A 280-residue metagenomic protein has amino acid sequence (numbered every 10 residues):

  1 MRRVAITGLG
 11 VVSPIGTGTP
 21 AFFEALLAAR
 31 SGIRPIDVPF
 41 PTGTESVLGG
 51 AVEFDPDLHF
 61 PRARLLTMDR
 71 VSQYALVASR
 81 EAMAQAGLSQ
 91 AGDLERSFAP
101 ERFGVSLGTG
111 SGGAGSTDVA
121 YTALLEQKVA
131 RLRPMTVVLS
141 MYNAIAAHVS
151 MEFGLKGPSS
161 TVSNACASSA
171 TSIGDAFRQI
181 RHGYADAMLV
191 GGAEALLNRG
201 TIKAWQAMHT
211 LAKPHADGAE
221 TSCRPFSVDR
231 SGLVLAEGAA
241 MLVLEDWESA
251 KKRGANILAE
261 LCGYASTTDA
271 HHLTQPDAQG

Functional and structural regions predicted by a protein language model:
R3-T7, R34, A216-G280: Condensing-enzyme catalytic core mediating Claisen C-C bond formation in acyl metabolism
I6, A21, L27-N164, A193-I202: Conserved beta-ketoacyl condensing-enzyme motif
L9-G16: Short polar catalytic/cofactor-binding loops
P41-A51, A114-S116, A195-C223, M241 (+1 more regions): Active-site-adjacent elements of ketosynthase-type condensing enzymes
S169: Short conserved active-site loop signatures built around small residues
Y184-M188: Short, high-confidence coil segments that cap the C-terminus of an alpha-helix and link into the following beta-strand
